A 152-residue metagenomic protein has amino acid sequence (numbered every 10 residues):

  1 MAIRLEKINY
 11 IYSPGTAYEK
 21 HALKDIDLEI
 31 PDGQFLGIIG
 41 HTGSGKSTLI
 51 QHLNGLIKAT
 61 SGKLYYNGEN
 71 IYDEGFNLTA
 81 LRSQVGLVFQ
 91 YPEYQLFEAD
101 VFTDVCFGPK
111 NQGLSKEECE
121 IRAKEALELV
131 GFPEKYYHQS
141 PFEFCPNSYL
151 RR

Functional and structural regions predicted by a protein language model:
M1-A2, I11-D25, E74-N77: A short, flexible loop at the N-terminus of ABC-type nucleotide-binding domains that lies
I39-H41: The feature captures the beta-strand-to-loop junction immediately N-terminal to the Walker
N54: Helix-to-loop junction immediately C-terminal to a conserved catalytic motif
G62-D73, L81: Conserved ABC transporter NBD signature motif
E93, F102-K110, E120, K124: Short helical segment in ABC ATPase nucleotide-binding domains corresponding to the A-loop/adjacent helical element
E117-K135: Conserved ABC ATPase "signature" region
Q139-Y149: Conserved ABC ATPase signature
